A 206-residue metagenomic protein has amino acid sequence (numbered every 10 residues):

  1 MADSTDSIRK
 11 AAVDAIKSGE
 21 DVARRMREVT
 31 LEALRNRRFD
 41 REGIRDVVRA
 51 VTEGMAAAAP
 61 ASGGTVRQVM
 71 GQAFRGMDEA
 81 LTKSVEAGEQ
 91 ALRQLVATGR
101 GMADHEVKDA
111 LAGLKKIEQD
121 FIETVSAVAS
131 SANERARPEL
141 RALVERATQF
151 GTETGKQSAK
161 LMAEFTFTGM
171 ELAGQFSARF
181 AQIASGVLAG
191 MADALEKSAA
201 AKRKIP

Functional and structural regions predicted by a protein language model:
S4-I205: Extended, low-complexity, charged alpha-helical tracts that assemble into coiled-coils or amphipathic helices used
